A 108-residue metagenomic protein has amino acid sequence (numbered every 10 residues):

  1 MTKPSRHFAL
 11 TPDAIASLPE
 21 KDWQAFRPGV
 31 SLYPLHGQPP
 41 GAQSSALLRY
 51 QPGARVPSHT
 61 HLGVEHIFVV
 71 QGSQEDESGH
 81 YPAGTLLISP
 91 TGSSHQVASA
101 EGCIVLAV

Functional and structural regions predicted by a protein language model:
M1-A42: A short, N-terminal "cap"/entry segment at the start of jelly-roll beta-barrel domains of the cupin/DSBH fold
L32-P34, S45-R49, H66, L86-I88 (+1 more regions): Conserved hydrophobic/aromatic beta-strand scaffold that supports enzyme active sites
H36, A46-L48, P57-H61, S78-G79 (+1 more regions): Short histidine-centered beta-strand/loop micro-motifs that create catalytic or ligand/metal-coordination sites
Q43-S45, I67, G102-I104: Structural motif
Q51-A54, H61-D76, A83: Glycine- and acidic-residue-biased ligand/ion/polar-headgroup-sensing regions
A54-P57, E75, L87-Q96: Histidine-centered metal-chelating micro-motifs
T91-V108: Ligand-binding loop in jelly-roll beta-barrel domains
